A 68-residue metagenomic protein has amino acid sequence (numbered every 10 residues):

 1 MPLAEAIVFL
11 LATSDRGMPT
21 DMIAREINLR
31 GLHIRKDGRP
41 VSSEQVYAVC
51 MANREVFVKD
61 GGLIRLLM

Functional and structural regions predicted by a protein language model:
M1-A4, M18-D21, E26-M68: Charged low-complexity interaction tracts in eukaryotic proteins
A4-L11: Hydrophobic residues on short alpha-helical segments
A12-R16: Short helix-capping/hinge SLiMs at alpha-helix to coil transitions
